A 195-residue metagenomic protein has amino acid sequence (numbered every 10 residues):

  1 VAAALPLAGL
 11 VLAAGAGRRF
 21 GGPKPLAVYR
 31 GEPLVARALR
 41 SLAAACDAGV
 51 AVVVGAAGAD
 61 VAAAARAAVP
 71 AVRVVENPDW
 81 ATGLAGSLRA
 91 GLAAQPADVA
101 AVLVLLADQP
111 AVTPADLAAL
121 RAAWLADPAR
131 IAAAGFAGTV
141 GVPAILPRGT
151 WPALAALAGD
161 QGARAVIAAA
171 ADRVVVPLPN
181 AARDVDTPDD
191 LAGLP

Functional and structural regions predicted by a protein language model:
V1-L5, G9, P152-P195: Conserved alpha/beta core of the MobA/IspD/sugar-nucleotide pyrophosphorylase nucleotidyltransferase superfamily
A2-V140, R148, A170-P179: Nucleotide and nucleotide-moiety/phosphate-recognizing core
A111, I145, D184-V185: Short aromatic/basic micro-patch
G141-P152, P188: Conserved nucleotide-sugar donor-binding and metal-coordinating catalytic region shared by glycosyltransferases
